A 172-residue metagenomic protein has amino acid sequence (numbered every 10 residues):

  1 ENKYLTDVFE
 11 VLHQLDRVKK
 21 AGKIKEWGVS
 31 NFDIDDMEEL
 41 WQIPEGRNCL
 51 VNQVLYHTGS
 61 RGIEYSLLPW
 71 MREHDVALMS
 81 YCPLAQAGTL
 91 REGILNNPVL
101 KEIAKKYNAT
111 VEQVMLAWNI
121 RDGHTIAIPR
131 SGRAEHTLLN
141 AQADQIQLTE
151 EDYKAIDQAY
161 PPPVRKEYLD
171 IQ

Functional and structural regions predicted by a protein language model:
N2-Q172: Beta/alpha (TIM)-barrel catalytic core signal, keyed to glycine-rich beta->alpha loops juxtaposed to Asp/Glu that bind
